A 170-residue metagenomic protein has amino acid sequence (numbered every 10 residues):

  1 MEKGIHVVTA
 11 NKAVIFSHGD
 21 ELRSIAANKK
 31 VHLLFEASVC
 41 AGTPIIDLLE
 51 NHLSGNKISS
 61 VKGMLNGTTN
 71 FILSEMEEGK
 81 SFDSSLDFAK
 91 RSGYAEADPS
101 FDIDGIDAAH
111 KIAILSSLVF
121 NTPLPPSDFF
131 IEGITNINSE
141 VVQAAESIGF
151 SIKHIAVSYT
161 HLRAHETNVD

Functional and structural regions predicted by a protein language model:
M1-T9: Rossmann-fold NAD(P) dinucleotide-binding segment
K12-L33: Rossmann-fold NAD(P)-binding glycine/threonine-rich loop
V14-I15, C40, I103, Y159: Conserved beta-strand edge residues that scaffold enzyme active sites
H32-S151: Core active-site phosphate/anionic-ligand binding loop and the adjoining beta-turn-alpha structural block in enzyme
K153-I155: Hydrophobic helix-and-loop "lid/oligomerization" segment in the mid-to-C-terminal part of catalytic domains
H161-D170: Single conserved hydrophobic/aromatic residue that forms the stacking wall/gate of nucleotide- or nucleobase-binding
